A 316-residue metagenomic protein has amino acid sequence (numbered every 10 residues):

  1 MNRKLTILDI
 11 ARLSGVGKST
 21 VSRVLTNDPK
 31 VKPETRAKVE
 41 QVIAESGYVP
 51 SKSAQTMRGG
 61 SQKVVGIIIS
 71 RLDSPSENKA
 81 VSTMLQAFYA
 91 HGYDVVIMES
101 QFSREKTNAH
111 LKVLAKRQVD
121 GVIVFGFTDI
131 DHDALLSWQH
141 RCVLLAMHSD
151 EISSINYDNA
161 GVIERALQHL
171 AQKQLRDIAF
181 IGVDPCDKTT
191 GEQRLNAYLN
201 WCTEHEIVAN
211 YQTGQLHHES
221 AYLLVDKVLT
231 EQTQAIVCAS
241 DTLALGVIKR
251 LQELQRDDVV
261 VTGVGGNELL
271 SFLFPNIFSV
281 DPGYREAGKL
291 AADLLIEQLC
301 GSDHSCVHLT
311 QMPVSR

Functional and structural regions predicted by a protein language model:
M1-Q62: N-terminal helix-turn-helix DNA-binding module of bacterial transcription factors
N2-T6, A44-S82, H91, Q101 (+1 more regions): N-terminal helix-turn-helix/winged-helix DNA-binding helices and compositionally similar short basic alpha-helical
F88-E99, L199-E219: Short beta-strand elements in bilobed, periplasmic/extracellular small-molecule ligand-binding domains
L111, V119-G126, A179-G182, Q232-L243 (+1 more regions): Periplasmic-binding protein-like
V124-R165, T242, G265-I277: Flexible loop/hinge segments that line or gate small-molecule binding clefts
I155-F180, H218-D226, A244, P282-S302: Hydrophobic alpha-helical segments within soluble ligand-binding/sensing domains
A166-H205, S302-R316: An alpha-beta-alpha
T230-R316: Flexible loop/turn connectors
